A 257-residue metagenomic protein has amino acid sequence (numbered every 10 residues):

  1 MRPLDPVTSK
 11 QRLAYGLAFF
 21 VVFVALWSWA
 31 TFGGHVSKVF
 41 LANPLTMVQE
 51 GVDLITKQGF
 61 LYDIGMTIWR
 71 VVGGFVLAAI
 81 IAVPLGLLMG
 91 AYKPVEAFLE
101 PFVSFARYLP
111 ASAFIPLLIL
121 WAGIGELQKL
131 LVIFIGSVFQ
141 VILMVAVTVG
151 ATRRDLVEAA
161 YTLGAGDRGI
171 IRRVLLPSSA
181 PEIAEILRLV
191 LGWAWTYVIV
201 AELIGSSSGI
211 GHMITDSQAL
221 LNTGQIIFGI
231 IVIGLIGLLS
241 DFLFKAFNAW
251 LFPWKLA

Functional and structural regions predicted by a protein language model:
M1-V21, F242-A257: Transmembrane alpha-helical segments of polytopic membrane transport and secretion proteins
R2-K10, G33-V76: Periplasmic/extracellular loop-to-transmembrane helix junction in inner-membrane transport proteins
Y62-R70, L120-V141, S179, Q225-I230: Loop-to-helix entry region at the N-terminal start of transmembrane alpha-helices in multi-pass membrane transporters
V83-L120, M144-V147, T152, E158: Cytoplasmic-entry segments and transmembrane alpha-helices of multi-pass inner-membrane transporters
K93, G150, P181, E185 (+1 more regions): C-terminal transmembrane helix and the adjacent membrane-cytosol boundary/short C-terminal tail of inner/organellar
I119-W121, T196-I233, F252-A257: Glycine-rich helix-loop "coupling/hinge" segments at transmembrane-helix boundaries in multipass transporters
L131-I135, D167-V200, F228, I233 (+1 more regions): Transmembrane alpha-helices
V141-L189, I210: Short cytoplasmic-facing helical segments at TM-TM junctions of multi-pass membrane proteins
